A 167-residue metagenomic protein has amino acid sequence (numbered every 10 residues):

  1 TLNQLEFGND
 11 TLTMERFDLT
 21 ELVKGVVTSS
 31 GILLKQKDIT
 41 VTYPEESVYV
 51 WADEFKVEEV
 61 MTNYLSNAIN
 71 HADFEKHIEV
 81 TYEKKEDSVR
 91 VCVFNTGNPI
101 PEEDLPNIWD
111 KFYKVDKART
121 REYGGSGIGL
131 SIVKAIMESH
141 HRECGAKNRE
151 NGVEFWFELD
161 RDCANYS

Functional and structural regions predicted by a protein language model:
F7-L12, E45, Y49-F55: Conserved micro-motifs of the catalytic ATP-binding
T13-T28: A conserved beta-strand-to-alpha-helix junction within the catalytic ATP-binding
L33-T42: Short conserved segments within the C-terminal catalytic ATPase subdomain
A68-I69: Short helix-loop "hinge" at the ATP-lid/N-box region of the Bergerat-fold HATPase_c
E75-D87: Short beta-strand/loop element within the Bergerat-fold HATPase_c
I100-K114: Short conserved segment of the HATPase_c
H141-R142: Conserved glycine-rich
